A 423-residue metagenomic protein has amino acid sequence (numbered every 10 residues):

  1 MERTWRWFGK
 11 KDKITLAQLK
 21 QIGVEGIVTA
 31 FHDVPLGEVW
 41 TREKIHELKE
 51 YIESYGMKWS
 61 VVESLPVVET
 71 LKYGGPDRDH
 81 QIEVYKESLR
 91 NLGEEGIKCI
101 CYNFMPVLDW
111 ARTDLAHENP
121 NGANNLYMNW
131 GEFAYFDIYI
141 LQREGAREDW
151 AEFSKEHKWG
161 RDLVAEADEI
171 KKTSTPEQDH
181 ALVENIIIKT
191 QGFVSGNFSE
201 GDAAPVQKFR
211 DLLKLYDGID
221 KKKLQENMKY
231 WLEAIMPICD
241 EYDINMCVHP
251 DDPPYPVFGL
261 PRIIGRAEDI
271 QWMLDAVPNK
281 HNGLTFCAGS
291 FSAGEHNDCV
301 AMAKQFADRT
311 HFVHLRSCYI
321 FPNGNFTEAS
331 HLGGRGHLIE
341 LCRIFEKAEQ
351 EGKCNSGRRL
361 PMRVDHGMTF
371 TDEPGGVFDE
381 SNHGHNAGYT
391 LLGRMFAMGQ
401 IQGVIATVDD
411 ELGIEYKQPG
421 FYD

Functional and structural regions predicted by a protein language model:
M1-T4, G9, A17-K20, E53 (+11 more regions): Histidine-acidic metal/acid-base catalytic patches
D12, V39-S60: Glycine-rich, positively charged N-terminal anion/phosphate-binding segment
D12-L36: N-terminal ordered "arm"
Q21-E25, M57-K72: A short glycine/small-residue-enriched secondary-structure motif
A30-H46, F258: Glycine-rich, proline-tolerant flexible connector loops at the mouths of alpha/beta enzymes
D33, P66, P106-V107, P253: Conserved beta-strand edge residues that scaffold enzyme active sites
S88-E148: Internal, well-ordered alpha/beta segment that forms a basic, Gly-enriched binding/recognition surface
